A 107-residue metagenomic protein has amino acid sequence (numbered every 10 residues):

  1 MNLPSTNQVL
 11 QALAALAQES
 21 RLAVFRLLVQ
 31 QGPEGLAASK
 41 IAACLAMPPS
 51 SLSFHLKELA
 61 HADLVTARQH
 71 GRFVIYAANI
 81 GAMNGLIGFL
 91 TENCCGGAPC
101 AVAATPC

Functional and structural regions predicted by a protein language model:
M1-Q8, R26-Q30, I80-C107: Amphipathic alpha-helical dimerization/coiled-coil segments that flank or bridge DNA-binding/regulatory modules
L3, N7-L10, A14-P48, H70-A82: N-terminal helix-turn-helix DNA-binding core of bacterial DNA-binding proteins
Q11, H61-A62: A generic local structural motif
A43, A60-H61: Alpha-helical residues within the helix-turn-helix
L56-K57: Short, hydrophobic-biased segments on the C-terminal half of alpha helices that form "recognition helices"
